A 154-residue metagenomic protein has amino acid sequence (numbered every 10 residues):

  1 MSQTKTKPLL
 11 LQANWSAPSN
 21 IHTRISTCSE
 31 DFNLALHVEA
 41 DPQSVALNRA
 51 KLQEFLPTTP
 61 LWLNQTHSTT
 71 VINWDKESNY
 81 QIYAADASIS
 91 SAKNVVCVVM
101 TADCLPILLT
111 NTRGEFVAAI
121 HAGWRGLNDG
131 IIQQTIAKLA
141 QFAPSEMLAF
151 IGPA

Functional and structural regions predicted by a protein language model:
M1-A154: Active-site microenvironment for binding and transforming phosphate-containing groups
